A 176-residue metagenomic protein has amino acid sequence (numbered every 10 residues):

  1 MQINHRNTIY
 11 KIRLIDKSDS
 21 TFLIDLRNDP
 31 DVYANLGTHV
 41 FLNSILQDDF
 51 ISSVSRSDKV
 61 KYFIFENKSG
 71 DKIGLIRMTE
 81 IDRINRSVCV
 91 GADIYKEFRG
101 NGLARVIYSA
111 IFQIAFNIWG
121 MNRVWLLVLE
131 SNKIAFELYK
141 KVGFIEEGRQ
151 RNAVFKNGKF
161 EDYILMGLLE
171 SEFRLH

Functional and structural regions predicted by a protein language model:
T8-Y10, S69-L75, E161: Glycine-rich phosphate/pyrophosphate-binding loop shared by adenosine-nucleotide-utilizing enzymes
Y10-D25: A short beta-loop-alpha structural element at the N-terminal edge of CoA-dependent acyl/N-acetyltransferase catalytic
D25-V40: Helix-loop element at the rim of GNAT/NAT acetyltransferase active sites that forms part of the acceptor-substrate
V40-R99, L169-F173: Acetyl-CoA-dependent GNAT
Y95, L126-F136, A153-K159: Conserved beta-strand-loop-alpha-helix junction that forms the acyl-donor binding cleft
G100-I114, F136-K141: Conserved acetyl-CoA-binding loop-helix of GNAT-fold acetyltransferases
N117-L127: Conserved GNAT acetyl-CoA-binding A-motif
Y139, F144, M166: Conserved active-site tyrosine of GNAT-family acetyltransferases
